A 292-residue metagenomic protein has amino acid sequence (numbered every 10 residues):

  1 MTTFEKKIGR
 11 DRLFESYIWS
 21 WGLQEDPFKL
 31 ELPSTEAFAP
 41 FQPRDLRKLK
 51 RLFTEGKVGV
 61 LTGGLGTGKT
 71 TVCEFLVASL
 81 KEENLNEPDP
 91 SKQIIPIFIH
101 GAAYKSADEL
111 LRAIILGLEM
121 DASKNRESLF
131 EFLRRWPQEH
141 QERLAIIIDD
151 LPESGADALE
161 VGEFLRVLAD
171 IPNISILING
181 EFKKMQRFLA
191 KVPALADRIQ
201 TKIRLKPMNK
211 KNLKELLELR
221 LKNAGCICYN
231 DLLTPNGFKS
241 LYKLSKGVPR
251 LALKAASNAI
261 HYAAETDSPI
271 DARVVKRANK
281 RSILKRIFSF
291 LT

Functional and structural regions predicted by a protein language model:
M1-G56, S79, K276, I283-T292: A short, basic N-terminal segment
T2-Y17, V72, A194, K222-T292: C-terminal alpha-helical "lid" subdomain
F4, I8-S16, A103-S175, N209-L213 (+4 more regions): Mid-core helix/loop region of P-loop NTP-binding domains shared across ATPases and GTPases
E55-F75: Walker A/P-loop nucleotide-binding motif
E83-A102: Conserved catalytic segments around the Walker B and adjacent sensor/switch elements of P-loop NTPase domains
D150, I178-K184: A short beta-strand-to-loop transition that corresponds to the Sensor-1 phosphate-sensing loop of AAA+ P-loop ATPases
K184-I199: Short regulatory helix/loop adjacent to the ATP-binding pocket of P-loop NTPases
F188, Q200-L213: Conserved AAA+ ATPase "SRH/arginine-finger" region at the nucleotide-binding site
